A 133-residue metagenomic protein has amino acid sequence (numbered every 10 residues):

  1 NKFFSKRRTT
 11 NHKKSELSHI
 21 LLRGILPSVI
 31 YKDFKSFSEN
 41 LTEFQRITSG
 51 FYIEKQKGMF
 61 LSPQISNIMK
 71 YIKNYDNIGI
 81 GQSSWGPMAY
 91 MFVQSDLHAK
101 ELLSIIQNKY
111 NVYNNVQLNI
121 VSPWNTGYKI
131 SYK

Functional and structural regions predicted by a protein language model:
N1-T9: Short, surface-exposed, charged loop/turn segments at secondary-structure junctions
R8-H19: Conserved mixed alpha/beta catalytic, RNA-binding, or beta-rich assembly cores of soluble enzyme, regulatory
G24-I25: Generic hydrophobic alpha-helical segments
V29-K133: Glycine-rich, charge-dense phosphate/pyrophosphate-binding loop(s) and the adjacent flexible "lid"/catalytic subdomain
